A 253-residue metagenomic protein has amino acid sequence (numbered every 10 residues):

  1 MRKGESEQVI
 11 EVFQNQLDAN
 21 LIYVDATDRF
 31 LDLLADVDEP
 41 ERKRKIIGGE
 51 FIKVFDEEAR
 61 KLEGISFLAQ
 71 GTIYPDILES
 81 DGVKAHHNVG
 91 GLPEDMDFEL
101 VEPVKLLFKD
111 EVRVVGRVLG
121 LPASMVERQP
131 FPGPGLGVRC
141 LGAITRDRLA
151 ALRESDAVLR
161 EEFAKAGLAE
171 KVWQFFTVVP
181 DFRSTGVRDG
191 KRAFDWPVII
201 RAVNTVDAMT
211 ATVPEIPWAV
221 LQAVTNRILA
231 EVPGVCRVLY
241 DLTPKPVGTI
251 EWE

Functional and structural regions predicted by a protein language model:
M1-E253: ATP/NTP-dependent adenylation/nucleotidyl-transfer catalytic domains that generate, transfer, or process NMP-activated
